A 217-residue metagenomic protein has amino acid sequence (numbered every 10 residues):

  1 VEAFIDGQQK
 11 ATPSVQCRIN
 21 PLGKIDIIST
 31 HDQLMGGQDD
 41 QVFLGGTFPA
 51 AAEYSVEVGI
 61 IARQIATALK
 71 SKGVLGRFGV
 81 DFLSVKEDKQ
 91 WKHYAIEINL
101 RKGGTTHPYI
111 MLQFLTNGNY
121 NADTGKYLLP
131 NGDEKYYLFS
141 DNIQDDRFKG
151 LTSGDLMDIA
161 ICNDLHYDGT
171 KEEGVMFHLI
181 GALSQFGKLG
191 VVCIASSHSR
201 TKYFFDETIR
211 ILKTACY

Functional and structural regions predicted by a protein language model:
V1-M35, K86-A95, G103: Phosphate-binding site of ATP-dependent enzymes
V1-Q8, D39-Q90, L129-L165: A long amphipathic alpha-helix within ATP-dependent nucleotide-binding catalytic cores
A11-P13, G76-F78, K92-Y94, Q185-L189: Residues at beta-strand starts and edge strands
Q16, S29-H31, I96, P108-F114 (+1 more regions): Composition- and surface-driven signal marking solvent-exposed, interaction-prone regions in large proteins
I27-A50, I110-N121, G125: Extended active-site and interfacial segments that coordinate phosphate-rich ligands in large catalytic machineries
Q33, I61-A68, F114, E207-I211: Generic, well-ordered alpha-helical scaffold segments in large soluble proteins
Q90-N119: Active-site loop ensemble at the mouth of alpha/beta enzyme cores that anchors a bound cofactor
N117-Y217: Peripheral (often C-terminal) accessory segments that flank ATP-dependent C-N-forming ligase machineries
